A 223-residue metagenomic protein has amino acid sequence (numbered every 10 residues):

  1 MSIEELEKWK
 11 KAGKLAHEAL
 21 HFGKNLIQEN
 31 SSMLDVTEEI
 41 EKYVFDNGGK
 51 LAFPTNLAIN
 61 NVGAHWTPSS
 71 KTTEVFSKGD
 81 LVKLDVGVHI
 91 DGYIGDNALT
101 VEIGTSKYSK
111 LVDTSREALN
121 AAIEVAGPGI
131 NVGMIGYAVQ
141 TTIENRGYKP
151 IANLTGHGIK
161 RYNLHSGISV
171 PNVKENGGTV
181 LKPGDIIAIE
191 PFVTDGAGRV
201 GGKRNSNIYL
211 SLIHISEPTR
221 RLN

Functional and structural regions predicted by a protein language model:
S2-G13, H17-I103: Extended, compositionally biased flexible segments
E4, D46-G49, G63-Y93, H165-I213: Acidic/histidine-enriched ion/cofactor-binding microenvironments in catalytic or ligand-binding pockets
G49-G63, N153-S169: Short, basic/aromatic beta-hairpin or loop at an interaction surface
F53, L84, P150-L154, I189: General beta-strand structural signal in soluble alpha/beta enzymes
H89, A98-E117, A121: Acidic, low-complexity central loop/insert segments
K110-S166: Internal, conserved structured core segments that host functional sites
I213-N223: Single conserved hydrophobic/aromatic residue that forms the stacking wall/gate of nucleotide- or nucleobase-binding
